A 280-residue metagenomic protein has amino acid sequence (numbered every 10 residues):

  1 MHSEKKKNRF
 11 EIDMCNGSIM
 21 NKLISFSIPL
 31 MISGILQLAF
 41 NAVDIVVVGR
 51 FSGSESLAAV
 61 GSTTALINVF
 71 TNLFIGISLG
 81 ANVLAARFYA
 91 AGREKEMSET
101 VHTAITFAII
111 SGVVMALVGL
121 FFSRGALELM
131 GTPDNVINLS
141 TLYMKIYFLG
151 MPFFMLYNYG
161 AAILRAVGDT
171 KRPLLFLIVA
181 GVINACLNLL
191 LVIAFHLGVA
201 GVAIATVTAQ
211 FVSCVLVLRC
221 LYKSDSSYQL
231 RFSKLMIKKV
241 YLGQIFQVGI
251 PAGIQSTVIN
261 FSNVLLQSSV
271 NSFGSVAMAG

Functional and structural regions predicted by a protein language model:
M1-S27, A85-G150, I183, A194-I250: Short alpha-helical transmembrane segments in multi-pass integral membrane proteins
F26-G34, N68, A108, Y147 (+7 more regions): Residue-level signature of transmembrane alpha-helical cores of multipass secondary-active transporters and flippases
G34-L38, N72, G112, A116 (+6 more regions): Residue-level hotspots within the lipid-embedded alpha helices of multi-pass solute transporters
Q37, N41-V48, T71-S78, N82 (+10 more regions): Alpha-helical transmembrane segments and their lipid-water interface positions in multi-pass membrane proteins
A39-A58, L127-D134, L190-L197, T257-G280: Helix-terminus/linker motif at the lipid-water interface of multi-pass membrane proteins
S52-A65, S140-M144, A203, S275-A279: Small-residue hotspots at the loop-to-helix junctions and early N-terminal turns of transmembrane alpha-helices
L57-L117, F154-P173, V264-N271, M278-G280: Small-residue-rich hydrophobic transmembrane alpha-helices
A108, I163-L187, I204-V207: Alpha-helical transmembrane segments of multi-pass membrane transporters/permeases
